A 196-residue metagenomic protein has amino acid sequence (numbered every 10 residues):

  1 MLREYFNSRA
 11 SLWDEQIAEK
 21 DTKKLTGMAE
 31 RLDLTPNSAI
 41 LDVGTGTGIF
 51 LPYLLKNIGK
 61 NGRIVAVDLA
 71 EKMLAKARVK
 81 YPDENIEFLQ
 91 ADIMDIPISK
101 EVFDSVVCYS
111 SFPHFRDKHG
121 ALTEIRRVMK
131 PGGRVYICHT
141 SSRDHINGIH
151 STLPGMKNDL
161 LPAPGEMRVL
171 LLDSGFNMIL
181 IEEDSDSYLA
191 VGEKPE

Functional and structural regions predicted by a protein language model:
M1-T35, I49-Y53, M73-K76, R143-D144 (+2 more regions): Conserved class I S-adenosyl-L-methionine
L41, T47-D95: Class I SAM-dependent methyltransferase SAM/SAH-binding core
M94-S105: A short acidic, Gly/Pro-enriched loop at the edge of an enzyme's catalytic core that lines a small-molecule cofactor
S105-D117: A short SAM/SAH-binding and catalytic strip from SAM-dependent methyltransferases
H119-P131: A short glycine-rich, Lys/Arg-flanked "PGG" loop and its adjoining helix->strand segment in the class I
Y136-L161: Conserved class I S-adenosyl-L-methionine
D159-S174: Short alpha-helix
G175-F176, E182-E196: Core SAM-dependent methyltransferase catalytic element
